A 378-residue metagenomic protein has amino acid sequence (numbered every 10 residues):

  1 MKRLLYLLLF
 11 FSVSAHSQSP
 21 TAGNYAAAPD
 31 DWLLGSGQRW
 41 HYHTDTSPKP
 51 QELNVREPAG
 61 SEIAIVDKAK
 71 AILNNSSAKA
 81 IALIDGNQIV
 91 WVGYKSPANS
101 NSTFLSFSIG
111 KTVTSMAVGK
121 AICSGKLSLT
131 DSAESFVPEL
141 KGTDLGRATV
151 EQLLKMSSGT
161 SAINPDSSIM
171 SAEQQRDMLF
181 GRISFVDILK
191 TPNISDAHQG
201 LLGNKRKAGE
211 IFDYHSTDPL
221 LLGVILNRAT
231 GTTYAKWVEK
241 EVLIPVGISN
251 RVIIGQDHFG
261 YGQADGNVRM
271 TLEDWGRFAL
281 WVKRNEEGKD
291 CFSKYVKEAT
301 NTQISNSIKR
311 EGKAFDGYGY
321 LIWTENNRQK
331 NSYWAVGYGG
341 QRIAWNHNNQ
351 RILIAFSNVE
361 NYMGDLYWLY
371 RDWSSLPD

Functional and structural regions predicted by a protein language model:
L4-V13: Sec-dependent N-terminal signal peptides
A15-N99, K126, L154-K155, G159 (+1 more regions): N-terminal leader/targeting segments and the immediately adjacent pre-domain N-terminus
Q18-G23, A335-D378: Structured C-terminal helix/loop/strand segments within mature extracytoplasmic catalytic/sensor domains
N87, L105-L129, L153, L222-L226 (+3 more regions): Active-site SXXK
N101, P165-S168, Q175-G266: Catalytic-site signature segments of enzymes, centered on catalytic residues
L105, S124-P165, A229-D265, M270: Active-site helix/loop module of the DD-peptidase/beta-lactamase fold, centered on the serine-lysine SxxK catalytic
M156, D218-I225, A264-G288, Q341-N358: Active-site-proximal alpha-helical segments within enzyme catalytic domains
S249-V252, T300-I354: Active-site Gly/Thr loop motif
